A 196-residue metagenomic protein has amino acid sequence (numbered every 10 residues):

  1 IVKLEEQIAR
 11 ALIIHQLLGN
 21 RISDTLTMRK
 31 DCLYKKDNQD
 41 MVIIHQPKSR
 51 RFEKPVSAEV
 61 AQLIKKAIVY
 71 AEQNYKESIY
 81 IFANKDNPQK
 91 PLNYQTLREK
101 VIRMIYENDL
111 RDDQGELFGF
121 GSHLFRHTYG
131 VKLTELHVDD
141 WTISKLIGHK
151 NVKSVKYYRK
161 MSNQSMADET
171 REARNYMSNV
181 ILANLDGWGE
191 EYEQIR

Functional and structural regions predicted by a protein language model:
I1-I22, R126: Basic, Lys/Arg- and aromatic-enriched nucleic-acid-binding interface segment
Q7-I8, Q114-L136, S154: Short basic/aromatic active-site micro-motif
L18, T27-Q62, R196: Conserved tyrosine-mediated DNA breakage-rejoining catalytic core shared by Y-recombinases
D24-L26, G130, H137-G148: Active-site-proximal segment of tyrosine recombinases
T27-L33, S144-K150, K160: A short, basic/aromatic helix-end/turn motif that makes direct DNA contacts
L33, P88, Q95, E99-L110 (+1 more regions): Acidic, low-complexity interaction regions
H45-R50, I147-N175: Catalytic-site neighborhood detector that most strongly recognizes the C-terminal catalytic loop/helix of tyrosine
S57-E116: Active-site/catalytic core of tyrosine-dependent DNA strand-transfer enzymes
